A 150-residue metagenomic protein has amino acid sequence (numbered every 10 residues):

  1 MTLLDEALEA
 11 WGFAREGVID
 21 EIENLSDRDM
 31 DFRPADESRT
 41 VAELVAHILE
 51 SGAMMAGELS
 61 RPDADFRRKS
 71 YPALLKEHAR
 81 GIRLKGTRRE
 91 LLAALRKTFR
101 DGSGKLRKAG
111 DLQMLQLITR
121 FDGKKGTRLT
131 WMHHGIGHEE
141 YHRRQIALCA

Functional and structural regions predicted by a protein language model:
M1-A7, E50-F121: Short, helix-capping/interhelical loops that line the mouth of catalytic, cofactor-, or ligand-binding pockets
T2, E9, A35-E43, G86-R89 (+2 more regions): Residues at secondary-structure transition points
T2, R61-P62, F66, Q116-T130 (+2 more regions): Structured surface interface patches that mediate subunit assembly and partner/cofactor docking
W11-V18, V41-A56, K85-R88, L92-G102 (+1 more regions): Alpha-helical transition-metal enzyme core signature, strongest for iron centers
D20-I22: His/Met- and acidic-residue-enriched segments that coordinate or traffic transition-metal cofactors and support
S26-A35, R100-I136: Acidic interhelical loop/turn segments
